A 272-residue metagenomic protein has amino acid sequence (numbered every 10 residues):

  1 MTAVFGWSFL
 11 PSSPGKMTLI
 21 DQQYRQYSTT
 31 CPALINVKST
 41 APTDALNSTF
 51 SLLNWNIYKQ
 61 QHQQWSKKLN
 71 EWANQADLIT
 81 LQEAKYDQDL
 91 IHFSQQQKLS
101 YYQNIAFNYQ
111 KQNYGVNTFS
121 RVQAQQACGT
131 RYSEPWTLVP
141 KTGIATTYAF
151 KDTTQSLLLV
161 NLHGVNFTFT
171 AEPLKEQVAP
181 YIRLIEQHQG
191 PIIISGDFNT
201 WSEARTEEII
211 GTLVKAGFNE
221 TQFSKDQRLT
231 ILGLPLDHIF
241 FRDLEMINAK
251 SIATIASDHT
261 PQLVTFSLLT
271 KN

Functional and structural regions predicted by a protein language model:
M1-Q95, N108, N113, T270-N272: N-terminal, active-site-proximal structural segment of metallo-dependent hydrolase catalytic domains
T2-V37, T147, I185-Q189, T200-N272: Metal-dependent phosphoester-hydrolase catalytic domains
I20-K38, L78, Q82-S156, I252-A253: Structured beta-strand-rich core segments of catalytic domains in phosphoester-bond hydrolases
L46-S48, Q126-A127, T154-G164: Short, basic/glycine-rich phosphate-binding loops at helix/coil junctions that contact nucleotide phosphates
F50-I57, K68-H92, L158-L162, Y181-T206 (+3 more regions): Active-site beta-strand/loop signature of hydrolases that rely on acidic residues for catalysis
W55-Y58, Q82-A84, N104-F107, S120-V122 (+6 more regions): Active-site-proximal beta-strand/loop segments in catalytic clefts of secreted hydrolases
C128-W136, H163-E172: Surface-exposed cleft-lining segments at the edges of enzyme active sites
A171-R183: Alpha-helical scaffold elements lining the catalytic groove of polysaccharide deacetylases
